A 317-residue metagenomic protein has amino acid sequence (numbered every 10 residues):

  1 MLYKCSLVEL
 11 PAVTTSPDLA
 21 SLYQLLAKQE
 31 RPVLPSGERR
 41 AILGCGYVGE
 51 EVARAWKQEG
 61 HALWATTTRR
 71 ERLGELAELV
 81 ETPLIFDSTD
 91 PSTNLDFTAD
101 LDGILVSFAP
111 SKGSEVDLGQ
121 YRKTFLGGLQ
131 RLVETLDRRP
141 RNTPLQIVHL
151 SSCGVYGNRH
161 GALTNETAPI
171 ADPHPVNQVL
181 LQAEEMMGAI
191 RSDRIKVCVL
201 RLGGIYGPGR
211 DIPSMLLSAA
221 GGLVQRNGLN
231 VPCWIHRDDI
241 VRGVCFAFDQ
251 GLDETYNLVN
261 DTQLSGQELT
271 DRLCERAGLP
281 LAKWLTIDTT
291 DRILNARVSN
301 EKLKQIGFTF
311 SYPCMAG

Functional and structural regions predicted by a protein language model:
C5, T14, T82-P91, D291-G317: C-terminal amphipathic/interface module of NAD(P)-dependent oxidoreductases and related NAD-binding regulators
C5-L79, P83-T89, V106: Hydrophobic, well-ordered beta-alpha structural blocks that scaffold small-molecule cofactor pockets
L73-L132: NAD(P)H-binding glycine-rich loop region in Rossmannoid oxidoreductase-like domains and their noncatalytic homologs
R131-P173: Conserved Rossmann-fold NAD(P)-dependent oxidoreductase catalytic core, especially the SDR/UDP-sugar
H160-V199: Catalytic helix-loop patch of NAD(P)-dependent Rossmann-fold dehydrogenases
R201-S214: Flexible, glycine-rich beta-alpha linker
S214-G222, N230-Y256: Alpha-helical substrate-binding/gating segment
V241-L294: Mid/C-terminal beta-alpha module of Rossmann-like enzyme folds, strongest in SDR-family dehydrogenases/epimerases
